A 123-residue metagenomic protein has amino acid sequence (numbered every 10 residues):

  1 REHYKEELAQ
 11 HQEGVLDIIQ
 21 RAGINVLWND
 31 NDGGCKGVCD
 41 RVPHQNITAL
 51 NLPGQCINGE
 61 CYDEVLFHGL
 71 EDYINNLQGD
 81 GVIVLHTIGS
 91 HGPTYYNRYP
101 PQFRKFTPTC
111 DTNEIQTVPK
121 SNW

Functional and structural regions predicted by a protein language model:
R1-T112: Active-site-proximal alpha/beta segments of enzymes that process anionic O-linked groups
T117-W123: Short, intrinsically disordered, charge-balanced linker/junction segments flanking boundaries in proteins
